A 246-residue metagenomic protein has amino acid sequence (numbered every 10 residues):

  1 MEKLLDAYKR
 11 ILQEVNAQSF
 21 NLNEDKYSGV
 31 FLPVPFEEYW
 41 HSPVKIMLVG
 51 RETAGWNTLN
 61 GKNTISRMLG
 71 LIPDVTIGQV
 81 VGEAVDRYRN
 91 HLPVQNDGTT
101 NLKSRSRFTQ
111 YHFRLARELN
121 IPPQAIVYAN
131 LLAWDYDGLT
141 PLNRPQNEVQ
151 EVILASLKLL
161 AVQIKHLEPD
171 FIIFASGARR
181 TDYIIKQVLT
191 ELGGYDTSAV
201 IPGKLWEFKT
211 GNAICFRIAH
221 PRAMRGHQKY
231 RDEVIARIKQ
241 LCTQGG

Functional and structural regions predicted by a protein language model:
M1-F20, E148-A161, R179-G246: C-terminal capping/extension of enzyme domains
M1-T100, I153-L159, Q163, T243-G245: Active-site and ligand/interface coordination hotspots across diverse enzymes and nucleic-acid-associated assemblies
V34, R51-T53, N130-L131, F174-R179: Short, well-ordered beta-to-alpha junction loops that form the rim of enzyme active sites and present histidine/acidic
S42, G55-L59, W134-T140, R180-I184 (+1 more regions): Short catalytic/ligand-binding loop motif for oxyanion handling, primarily in non-cytosolic enzymes, centered on
S42-I46, I121-A125, E207-F216: Beta-strand-turn-beta hairpins that frame and shape the catalytic cleft of phosphate-ester-processing enzymes
R89-V127, T190: A short, flexible N-terminal coil/short beta segment enriched in small residues
V127, L131-A155: Charged, often glycine-rich, active-site loop that binds/positions anionic groups
L160-G177: Proline-aspartate-enriched helix->loop->beta-strand connector
